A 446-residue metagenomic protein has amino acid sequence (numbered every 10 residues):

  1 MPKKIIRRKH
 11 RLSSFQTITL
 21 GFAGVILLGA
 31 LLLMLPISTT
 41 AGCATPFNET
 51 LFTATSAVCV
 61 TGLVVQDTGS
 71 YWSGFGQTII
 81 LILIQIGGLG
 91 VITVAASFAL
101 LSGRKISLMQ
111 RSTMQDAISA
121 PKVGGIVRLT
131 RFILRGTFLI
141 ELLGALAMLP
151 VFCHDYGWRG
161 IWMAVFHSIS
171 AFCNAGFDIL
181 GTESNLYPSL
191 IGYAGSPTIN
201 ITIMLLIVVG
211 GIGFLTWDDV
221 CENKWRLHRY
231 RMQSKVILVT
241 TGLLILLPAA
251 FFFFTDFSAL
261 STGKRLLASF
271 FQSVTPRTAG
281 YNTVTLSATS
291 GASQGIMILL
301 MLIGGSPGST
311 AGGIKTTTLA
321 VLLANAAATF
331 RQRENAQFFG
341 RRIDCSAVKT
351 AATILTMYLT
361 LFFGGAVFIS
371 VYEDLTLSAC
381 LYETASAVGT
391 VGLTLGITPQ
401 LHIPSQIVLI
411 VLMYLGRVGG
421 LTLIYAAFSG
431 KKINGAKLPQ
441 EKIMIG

Functional and structural regions predicted by a protein language model:
M1-G446: Membrane-proximal intracellular helices of multi-pass ion channels
